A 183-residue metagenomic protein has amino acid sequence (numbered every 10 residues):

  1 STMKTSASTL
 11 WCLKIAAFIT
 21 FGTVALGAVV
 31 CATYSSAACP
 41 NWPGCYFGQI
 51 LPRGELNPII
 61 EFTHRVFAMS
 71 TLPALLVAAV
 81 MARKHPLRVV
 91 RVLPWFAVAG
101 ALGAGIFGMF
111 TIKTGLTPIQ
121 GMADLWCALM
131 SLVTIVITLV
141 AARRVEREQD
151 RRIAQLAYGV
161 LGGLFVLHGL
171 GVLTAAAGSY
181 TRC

Functional and structural regions predicted by a protein language model:
M3-C183: Polytopic transmembrane helical bundles with strong interfacial aromatic enrichment
